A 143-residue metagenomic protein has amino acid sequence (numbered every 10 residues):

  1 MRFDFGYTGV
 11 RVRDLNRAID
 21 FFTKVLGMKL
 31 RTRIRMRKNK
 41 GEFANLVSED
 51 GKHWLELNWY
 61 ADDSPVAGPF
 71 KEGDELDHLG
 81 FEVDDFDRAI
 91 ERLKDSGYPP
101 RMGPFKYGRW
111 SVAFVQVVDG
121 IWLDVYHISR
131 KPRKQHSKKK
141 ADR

Functional and structural regions predicted by a protein language model:
M1, E42-N45, F81, I90-R143: Vicinal oxygen chelate
M1-R2, E72: Short, surface-exposed connector motifs at secondary-structure boundaries
R2-F3, G9-W54, D95: Core segments of cupin and vicinal oxygen chelate
F5-Y7, E75-H78: Eukaryotic phosphotyrosine signaling hubs
D14-L15, D84-D87: Helix N-cap motif at beta-to-alpha junctions
K29-F70, V115-Q116, W122-R130: Conserved short beta-strand elements that form part of the metal-binding/catalytic scaffold of enzyme active sites
F70-D74, D142: Short glycine/proline- and charge-enriched loop/turn segments that cap or connect secondary-structure elements
